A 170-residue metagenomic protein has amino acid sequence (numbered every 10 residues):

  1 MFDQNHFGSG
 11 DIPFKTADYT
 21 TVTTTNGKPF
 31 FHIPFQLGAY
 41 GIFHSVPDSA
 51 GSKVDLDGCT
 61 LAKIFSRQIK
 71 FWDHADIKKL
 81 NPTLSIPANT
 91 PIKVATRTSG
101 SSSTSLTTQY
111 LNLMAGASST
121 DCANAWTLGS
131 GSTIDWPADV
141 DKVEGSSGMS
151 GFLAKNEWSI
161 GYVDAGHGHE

Functional and structural regions predicted by a protein language model:
M1-E170: Flexible loop/hinge segments at secondary-structure junctions
